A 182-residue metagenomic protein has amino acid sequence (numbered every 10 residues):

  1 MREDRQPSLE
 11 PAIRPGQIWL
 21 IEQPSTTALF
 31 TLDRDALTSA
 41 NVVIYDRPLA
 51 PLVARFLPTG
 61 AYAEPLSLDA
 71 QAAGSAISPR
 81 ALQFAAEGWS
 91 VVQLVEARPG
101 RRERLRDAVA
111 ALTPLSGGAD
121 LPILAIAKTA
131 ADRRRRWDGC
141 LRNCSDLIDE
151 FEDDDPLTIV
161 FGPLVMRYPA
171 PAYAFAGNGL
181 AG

Functional and structural regions predicted by a protein language model:
M1-I18, A86-S90, V95, E103-G182: A contiguous loop/helix-start segment that scaffolds small-molecule binding in enzyme catalytic cores
M1-L121: Class I S-adenosyl-L-methionine
